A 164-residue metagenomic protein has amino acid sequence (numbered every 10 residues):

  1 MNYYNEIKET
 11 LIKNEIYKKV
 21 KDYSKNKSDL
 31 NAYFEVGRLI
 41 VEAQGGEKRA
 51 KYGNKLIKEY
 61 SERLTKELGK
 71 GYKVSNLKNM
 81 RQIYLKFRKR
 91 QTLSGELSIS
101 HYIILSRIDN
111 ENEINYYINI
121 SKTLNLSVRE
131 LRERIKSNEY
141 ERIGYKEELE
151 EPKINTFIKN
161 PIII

Functional and structural regions predicted by a protein language model:
M1-I164: Basic, low-complexity intrinsically disordered segments
